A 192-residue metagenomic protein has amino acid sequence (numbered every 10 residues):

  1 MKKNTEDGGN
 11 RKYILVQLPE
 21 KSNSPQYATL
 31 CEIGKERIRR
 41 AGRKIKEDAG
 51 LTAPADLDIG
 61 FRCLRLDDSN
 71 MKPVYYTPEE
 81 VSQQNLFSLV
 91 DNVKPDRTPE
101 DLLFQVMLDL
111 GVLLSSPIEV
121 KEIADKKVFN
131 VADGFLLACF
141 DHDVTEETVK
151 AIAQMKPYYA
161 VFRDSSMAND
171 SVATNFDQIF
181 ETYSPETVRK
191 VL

Functional and structural regions predicted by a protein language model:
K2-L192: Accessory, often C-terminal, charged low-complexity segments
